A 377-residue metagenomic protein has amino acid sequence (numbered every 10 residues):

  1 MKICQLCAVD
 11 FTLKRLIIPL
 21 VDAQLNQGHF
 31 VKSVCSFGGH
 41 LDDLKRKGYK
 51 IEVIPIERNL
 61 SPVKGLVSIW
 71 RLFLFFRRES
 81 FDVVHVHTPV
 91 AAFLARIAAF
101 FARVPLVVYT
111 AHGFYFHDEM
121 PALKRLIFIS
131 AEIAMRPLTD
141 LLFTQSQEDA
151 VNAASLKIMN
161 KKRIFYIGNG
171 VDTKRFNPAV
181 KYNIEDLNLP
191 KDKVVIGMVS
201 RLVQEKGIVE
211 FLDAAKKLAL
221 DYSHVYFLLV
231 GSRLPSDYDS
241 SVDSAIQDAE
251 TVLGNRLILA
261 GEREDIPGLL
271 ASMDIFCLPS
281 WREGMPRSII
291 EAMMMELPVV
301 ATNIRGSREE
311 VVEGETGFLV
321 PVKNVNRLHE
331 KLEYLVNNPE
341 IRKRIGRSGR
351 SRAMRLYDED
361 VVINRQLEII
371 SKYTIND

Functional and structural regions predicted by a protein language model:
K14-P19, V194, M198-K217, N326-R327: A conserved mid-protein helix/loop that constitutes part of the nucleotide-sugar donor-binding site
G39, L138-I164, V171-R175: A short, active-site helix/loop in glycosyltransferases that binds the activated sugar's phosphate group
L41-K45, Y226-N255, I341: Short, structured helix-loop element that forms part of the nucleotide-activated donor/catalytic region
A99, R327, Y334, I341-L356 (+1 more regions): A short, well-ordered alpha-helix in the C-terminal region of glycosyltransferases
N177-P190, V242-Q247, R365: A short helix/loop element that forms part of the nucleotide-sugar donor recognition site in Leloir-type
E262, W281: Aromatic "clamp/platform" in nucleotide-sugar-dependent glycosyltransferases that forms part of the donor/acceptor
P298-A301, V311: Short hydrophobic beta-strand element within catalytic cores of glycosyltransferases and related nucleotide-activated
E313-G314, F318-V325, Y334-E340: Conserved acidic donor-binding segment of nucleotide-sugar-dependent glycosyltransferases
